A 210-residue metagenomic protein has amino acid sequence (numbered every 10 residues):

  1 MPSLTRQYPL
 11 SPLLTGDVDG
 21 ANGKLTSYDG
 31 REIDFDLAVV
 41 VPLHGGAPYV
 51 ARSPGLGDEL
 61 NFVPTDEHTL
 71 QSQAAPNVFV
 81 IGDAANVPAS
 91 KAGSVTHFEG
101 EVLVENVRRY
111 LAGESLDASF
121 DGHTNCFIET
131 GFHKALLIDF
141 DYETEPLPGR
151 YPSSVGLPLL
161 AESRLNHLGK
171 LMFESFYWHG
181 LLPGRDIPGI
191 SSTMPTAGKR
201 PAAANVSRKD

Functional and structural regions predicted by a protein language model:
M1-Y8, A135: N-terminal glycine-rich dinucleotide-binding loop that anchors FAD/FMN and/or NAD(P) in oxidoreductases
R6-K24: A conserved short coil-to-beta-strand element within the FAD-binding core of flavoproteins
D19-L25, E59-P64: Short gly/ser/thr-rich secondary-structure transition/capping motifs
Y28-G30: Glycine-centered tight beta-turn/hairpin loop motif at sheet-sheet or coil-to-beta transitions
E32-F98: FAD-site-proximal beta/loop scaffold in flavoenzymes
N61-F79, T130-Y151: FAD-binding beta-loop-beta segment adjacent to the flavin cofactor pocket
A84-H123, F127-T130, L137-D139: A conserved FAD-binding loop/helix module that cradles the flavin
L137-D210: C-terminal auxiliary extensions adjacent to catalytic cores
